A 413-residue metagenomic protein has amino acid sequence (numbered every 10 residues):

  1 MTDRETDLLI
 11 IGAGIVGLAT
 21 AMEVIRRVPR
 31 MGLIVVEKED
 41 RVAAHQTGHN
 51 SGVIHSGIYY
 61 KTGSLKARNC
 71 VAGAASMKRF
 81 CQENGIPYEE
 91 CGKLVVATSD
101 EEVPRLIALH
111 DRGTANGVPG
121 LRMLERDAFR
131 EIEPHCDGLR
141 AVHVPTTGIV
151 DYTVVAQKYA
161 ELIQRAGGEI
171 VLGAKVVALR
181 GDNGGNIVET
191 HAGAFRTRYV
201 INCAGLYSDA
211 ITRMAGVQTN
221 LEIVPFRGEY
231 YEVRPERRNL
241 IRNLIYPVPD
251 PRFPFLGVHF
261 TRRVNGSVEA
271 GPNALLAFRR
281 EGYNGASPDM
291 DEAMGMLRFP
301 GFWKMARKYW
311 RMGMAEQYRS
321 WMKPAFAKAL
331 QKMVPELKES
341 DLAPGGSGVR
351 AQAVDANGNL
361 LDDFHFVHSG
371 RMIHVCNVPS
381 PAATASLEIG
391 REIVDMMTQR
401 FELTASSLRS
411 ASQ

Functional and structural regions predicted by a protein language model:
T2-V16, I34: Beta1/beta-strand and adjacent pyrophosphate-binding region of the FAD-binding site in flavoprotein oxidoreductases
E5, P87-A97, G120-M123, A128-G167 (+4 more regions): Helix-loop-beta segment of a Rossmann-like dinucleotide-binding subdomain
A19, L179-D289: Flavin-dependent oxidoreductases
I25-H49: Glycine-rich FAD pyrophosphate-binding loop
G52-A128, G138, G257-V258, S267-E269 (+2 more regions): Dinucleotide-binding Rossmann-like beta1-alpha1 core, especially the glycine-rich loop that anchors the ADP
K61-A72, V96-R105, V142-L162, V171 (+2 more regions): Short beta-strand to alpha-helix junction loop
V142-Y199, C203, Y207-A210, A385-T398: Helical element adjacent to the flavin cofactor pocket in flavoenzyme catalytic cores
G285-S287, M296-A405: C-terminal catalytic lobe of FAD-dependent flavoproteins
